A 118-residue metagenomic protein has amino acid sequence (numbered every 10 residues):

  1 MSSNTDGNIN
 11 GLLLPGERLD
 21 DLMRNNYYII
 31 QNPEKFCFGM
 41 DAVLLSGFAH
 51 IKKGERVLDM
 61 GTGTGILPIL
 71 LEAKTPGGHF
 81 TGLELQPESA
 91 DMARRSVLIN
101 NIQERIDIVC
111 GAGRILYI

Functional and structural regions predicted by a protein language model:
M1-N8: Short, basic/low-complexity N-terminal boundary segments at the transition from targeting/disordered tails
T5, L19-D20, M40, L58 (+1 more regions): Intrinsic disorder/low-complexity signal
I9-G16, L58-T64: Short, functional N-terminal and low-complexity linear motifs
N10-K53: Class I SAM-dependent transferase core
F48-I118: Conserved SAM/SAH cofactor-binding pocket of Class I
